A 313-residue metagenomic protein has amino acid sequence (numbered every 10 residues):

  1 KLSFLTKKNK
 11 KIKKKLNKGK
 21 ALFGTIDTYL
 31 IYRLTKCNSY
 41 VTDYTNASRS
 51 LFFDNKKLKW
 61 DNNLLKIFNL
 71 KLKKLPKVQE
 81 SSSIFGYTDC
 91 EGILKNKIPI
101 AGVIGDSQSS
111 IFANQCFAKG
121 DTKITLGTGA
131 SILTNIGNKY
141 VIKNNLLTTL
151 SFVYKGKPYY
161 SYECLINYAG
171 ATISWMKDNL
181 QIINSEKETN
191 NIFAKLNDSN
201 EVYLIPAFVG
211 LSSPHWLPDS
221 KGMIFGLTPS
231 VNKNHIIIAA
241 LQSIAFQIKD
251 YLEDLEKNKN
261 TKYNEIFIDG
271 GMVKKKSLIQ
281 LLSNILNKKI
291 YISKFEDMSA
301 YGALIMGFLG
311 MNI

Functional and structural regions predicted by a protein language model:
K1-K7, E80-S83: Active-site neighborhood for divalent-cation/phosphate handling
S3-Y40, L51-N62, K66-I67, T88-D269 (+1 more regions): Active-site core segments that coordinate phosphate-bearing ligands/cofactors across diverse enzyme families
V41-A47: Nucleotide/phosphate-binding loop and acidic/charged catalytic motifs in nucleotide-binding or -utilizing enzymes
A47-S48, S82: Short, conserved phosphate-binding/catalytic loop or strand-edge motifs used in phosphoryl-/nucleotidyl-transfer
L70-K73, S81-I84: Glycine-rich, acidic and aromatic/proline-enriched surface loops and short helix-turn segments that act as binding
